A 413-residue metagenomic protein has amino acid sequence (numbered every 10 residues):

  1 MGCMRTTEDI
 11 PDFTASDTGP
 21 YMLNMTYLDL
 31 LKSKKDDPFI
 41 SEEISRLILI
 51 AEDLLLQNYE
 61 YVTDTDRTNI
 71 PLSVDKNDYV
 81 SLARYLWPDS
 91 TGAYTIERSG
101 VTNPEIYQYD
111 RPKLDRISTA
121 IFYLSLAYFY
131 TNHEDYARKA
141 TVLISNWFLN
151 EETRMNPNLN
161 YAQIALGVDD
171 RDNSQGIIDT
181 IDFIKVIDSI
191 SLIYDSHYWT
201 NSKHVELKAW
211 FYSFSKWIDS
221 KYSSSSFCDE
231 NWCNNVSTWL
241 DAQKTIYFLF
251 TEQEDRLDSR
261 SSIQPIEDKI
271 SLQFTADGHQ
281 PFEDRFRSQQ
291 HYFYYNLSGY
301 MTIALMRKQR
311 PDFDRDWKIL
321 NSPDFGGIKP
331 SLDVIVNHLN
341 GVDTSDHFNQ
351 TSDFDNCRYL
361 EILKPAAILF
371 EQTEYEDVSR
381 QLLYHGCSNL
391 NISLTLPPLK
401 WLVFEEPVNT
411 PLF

Functional and structural regions predicted by a protein language model:
R5-S226, T238, Q264-E267, R307-P311 (+1 more regions): Extracellular glycan-targeting catalytic surfaces
R171, E230, F286-R287: A short glycine/serine-rich beta->alpha loop
E230-V236, Q243: Hydrophobic, aromatic-lined core segments that form the binding pocket/scaffold for planar heteroaromatic ligands
W239-S322: Flexible, glycine-rich surface segments
